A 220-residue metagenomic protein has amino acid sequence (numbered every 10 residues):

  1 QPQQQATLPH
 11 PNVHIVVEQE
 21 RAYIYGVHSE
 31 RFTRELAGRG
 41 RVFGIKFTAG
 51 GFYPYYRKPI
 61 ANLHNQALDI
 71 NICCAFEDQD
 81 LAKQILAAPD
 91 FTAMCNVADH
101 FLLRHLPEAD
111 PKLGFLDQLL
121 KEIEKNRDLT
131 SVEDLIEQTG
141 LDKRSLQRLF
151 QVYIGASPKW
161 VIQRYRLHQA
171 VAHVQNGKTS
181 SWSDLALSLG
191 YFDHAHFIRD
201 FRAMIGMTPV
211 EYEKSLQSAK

Functional and structural regions predicted by a protein language model:
Q1-R127, S131-E133, Q138-K143, S157 (+4 more regions): Alpha-helical bundle regulatory/interaction domains
S131, L149-F150: Extended amphipathic alpha-helical scaffolding segments in membrane-proximal extra-membrane regions of membrane
F150, I162, D200-R202, E213: DNA major-groove recognition helix of helix-turn-helix
Y153-A156, D200-T208: A secondary-structure capping/hinge motif
A156-I162: Short conserved catalytic/interaction loops centered on acidic-Pro-aromatic/His motifs
